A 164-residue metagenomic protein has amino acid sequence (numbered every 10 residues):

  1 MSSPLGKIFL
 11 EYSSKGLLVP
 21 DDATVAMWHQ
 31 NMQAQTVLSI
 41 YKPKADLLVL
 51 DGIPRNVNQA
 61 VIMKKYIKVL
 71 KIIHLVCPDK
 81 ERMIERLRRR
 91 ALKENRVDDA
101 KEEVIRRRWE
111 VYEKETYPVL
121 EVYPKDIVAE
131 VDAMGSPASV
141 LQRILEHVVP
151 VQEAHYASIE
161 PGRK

Functional and structural regions predicted by a protein language model:
M1-I62: ATP-dependent small-molecule kinase phosphotransfer cores that center on conserved nucleotide phosphate-binding segments
G6, L18-V25, H29, N56-A60 (+5 more regions): Amphipathic alpha-helical transducer elements in NTP-driven molecular machines
K7-S14, I62-T116: A glycine- and Lys/Arg-enriched "phosphate-lid" helix/loop adjacent to the NTP-binding pocket of small-molecule kinases
P20, D51-G52, H74-V76, D132-A133: Small/polar loops that bind or transfer phosphate-bearing groups
W28, V49, I73, Y112 (+1 more regions): Residue-level signature of catalytic and energy-coupling elements of molecular machines, predominantly ATP/GTP-dependent
P43, N95-D99, E130-V131: Short, surface-exposed loop/turn segments at secondary-structure junctions
K93, E110-K164: NTP-dependent small-molecule kinase module
